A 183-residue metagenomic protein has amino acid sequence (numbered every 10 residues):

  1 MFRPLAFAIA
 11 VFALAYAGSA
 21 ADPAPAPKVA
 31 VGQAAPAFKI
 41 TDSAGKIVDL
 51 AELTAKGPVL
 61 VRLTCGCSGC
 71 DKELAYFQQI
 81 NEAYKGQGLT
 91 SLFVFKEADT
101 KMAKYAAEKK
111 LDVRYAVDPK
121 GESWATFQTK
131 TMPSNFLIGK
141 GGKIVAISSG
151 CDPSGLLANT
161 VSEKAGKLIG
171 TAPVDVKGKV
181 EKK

Functional and structural regions predicted by a protein language model:
M1-P4: Positively charged n-region of N-terminal signal peptides that target proteins for export
A6-A15: Bacterial N-terminal signal peptides
Y16-A20: Sec/Tat signal peptide C-region and signal peptidase I cleavage site
A21-A51: N-terminal "domain-start" segment that seeds a small globular fold
A51-D71: Short active-site neighborhood of thiol/selenol oxidoreductases, capturing the structured segment around
D71-K109, E122-A125: Structural microenvironment flanking redox-active thiols in thiol-disulfide oxidoreductases
L92, A106-G141: Short, internal strand/loop/helix patches that form the active-site neighborhood or redox-interaction surface
L137-K183: Thiol-/selenol-based redox modules, centered on thioredoxin-like and closely related oxidoreductase domains
